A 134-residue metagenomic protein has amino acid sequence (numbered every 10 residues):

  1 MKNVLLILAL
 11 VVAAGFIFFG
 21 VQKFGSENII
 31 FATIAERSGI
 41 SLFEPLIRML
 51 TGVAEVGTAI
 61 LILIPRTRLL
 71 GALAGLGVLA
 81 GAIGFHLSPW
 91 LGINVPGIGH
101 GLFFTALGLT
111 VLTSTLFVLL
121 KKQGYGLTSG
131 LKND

Functional and structural regions predicted by a protein language model:
M1-D134: Membrane-interface extramembranous regions
